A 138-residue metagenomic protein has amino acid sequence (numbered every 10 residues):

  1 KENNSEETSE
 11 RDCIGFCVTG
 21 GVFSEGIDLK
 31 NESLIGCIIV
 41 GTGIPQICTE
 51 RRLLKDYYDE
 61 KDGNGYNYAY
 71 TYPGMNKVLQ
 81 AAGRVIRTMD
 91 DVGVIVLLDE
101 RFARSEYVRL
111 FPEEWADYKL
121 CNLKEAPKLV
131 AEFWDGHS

Functional and structural regions predicted by a protein language model:
K1-S138: ASCE RecA-like P-loop NTPase motor cores that couple ATP hydrolysis to mechanical translocation on nucleic acids
